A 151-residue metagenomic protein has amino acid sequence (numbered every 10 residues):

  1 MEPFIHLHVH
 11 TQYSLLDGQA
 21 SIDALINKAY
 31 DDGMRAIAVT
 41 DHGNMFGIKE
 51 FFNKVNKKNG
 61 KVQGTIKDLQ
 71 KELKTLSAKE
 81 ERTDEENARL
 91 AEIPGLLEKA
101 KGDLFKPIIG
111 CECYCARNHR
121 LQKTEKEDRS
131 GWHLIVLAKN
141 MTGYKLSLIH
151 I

Functional and structural regions predicted by a protein language model:
M1-I149: Phosphodiester-processing cores and adjacent nucleic acid-binding clamps
